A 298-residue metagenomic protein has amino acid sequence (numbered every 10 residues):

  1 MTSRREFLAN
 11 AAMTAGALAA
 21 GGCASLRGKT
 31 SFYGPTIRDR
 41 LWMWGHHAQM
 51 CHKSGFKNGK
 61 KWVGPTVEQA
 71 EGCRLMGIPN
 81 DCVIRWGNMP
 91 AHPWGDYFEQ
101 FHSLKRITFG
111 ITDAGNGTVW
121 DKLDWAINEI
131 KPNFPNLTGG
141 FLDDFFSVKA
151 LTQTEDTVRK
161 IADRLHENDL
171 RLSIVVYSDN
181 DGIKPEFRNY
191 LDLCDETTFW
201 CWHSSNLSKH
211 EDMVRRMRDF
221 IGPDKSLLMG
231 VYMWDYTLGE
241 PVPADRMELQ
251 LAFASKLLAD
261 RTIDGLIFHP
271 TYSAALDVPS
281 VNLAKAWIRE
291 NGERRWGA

Functional and structural regions predicted by a protein language model:
M1-A15: N-terminal secretory signal peptides and thylakoid transit peptides that target proteins across membranes
T30-A298: Glycan-processing catalytic domains of CAZymes
